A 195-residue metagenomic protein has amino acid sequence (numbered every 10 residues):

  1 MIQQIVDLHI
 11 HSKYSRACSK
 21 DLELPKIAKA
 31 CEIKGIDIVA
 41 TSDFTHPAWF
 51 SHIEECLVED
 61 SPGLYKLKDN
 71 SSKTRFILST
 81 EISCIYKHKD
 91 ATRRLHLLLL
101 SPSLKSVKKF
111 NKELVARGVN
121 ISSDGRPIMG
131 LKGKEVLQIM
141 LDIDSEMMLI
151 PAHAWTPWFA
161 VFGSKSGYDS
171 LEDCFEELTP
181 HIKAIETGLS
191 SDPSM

Functional and structural regions predicted by a protein language model:
M1-C84, K89-T92: An N-terminally biased module of ancient metal coordination in phosphate/nucleic-acid-related enzymes
S42, A152, G188: Conserved residues at the C-terminal ends of beta-strands
T45, W155, S191: Flexible, active-site-proximal loop/turn residues at the rims of small-molecule/cofactor binding pockets and catalytic
S51-K183: Extended substrate/RNA-proximal surfaces in nucleic-acid metabolism proteins
I182-S191: Acidic/histidine-rich catalytic cores of soluble enzymes
P193-M195: Short, intrinsically disordered, charge-balanced linker/junction segments flanking boundaries in proteins
